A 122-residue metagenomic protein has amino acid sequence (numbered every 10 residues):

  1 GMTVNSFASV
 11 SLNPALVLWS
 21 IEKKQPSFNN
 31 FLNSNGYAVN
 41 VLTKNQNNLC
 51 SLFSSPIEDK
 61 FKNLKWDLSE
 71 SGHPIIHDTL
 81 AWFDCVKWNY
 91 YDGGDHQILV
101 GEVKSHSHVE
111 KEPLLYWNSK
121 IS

Functional and structural regions predicted by a protein language model:
G1-S122: Basic, polyanion-binding surface patches
